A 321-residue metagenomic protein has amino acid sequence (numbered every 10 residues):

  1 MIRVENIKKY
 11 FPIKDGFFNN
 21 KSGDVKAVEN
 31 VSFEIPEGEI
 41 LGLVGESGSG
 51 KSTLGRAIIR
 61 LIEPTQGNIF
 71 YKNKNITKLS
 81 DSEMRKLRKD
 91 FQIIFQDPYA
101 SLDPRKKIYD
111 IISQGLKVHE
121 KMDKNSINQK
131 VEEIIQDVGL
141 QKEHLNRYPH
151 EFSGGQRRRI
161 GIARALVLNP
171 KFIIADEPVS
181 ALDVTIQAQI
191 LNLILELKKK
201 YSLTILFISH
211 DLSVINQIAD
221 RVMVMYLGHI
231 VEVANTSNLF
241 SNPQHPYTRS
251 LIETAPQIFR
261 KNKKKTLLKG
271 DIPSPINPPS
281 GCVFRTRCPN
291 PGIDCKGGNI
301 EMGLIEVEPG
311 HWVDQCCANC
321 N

Functional and structural regions predicted by a protein language model:
I13-N19, N235-N321: Short catalytic/signature loops enriched in Gly
I59: Helix-to-loop junction immediately C-terminal to a conserved catalytic motif
G67-N75: Conserved ABC transporter NBD signature motif
N75, N125-E143, I252: Conserved ABC ATPase "signature" region
Y148-F152, Q156: Conserved ABC ATPase signature
V167-K171: A short, proline-enriched helix->beta-strand linker immediately N-terminal to the Walker B motif in ABC-type P-loop
I174, P178, L182, I186-K263: P-loop NTP-binding/switch modules centered on Walker-like glycine-rich loops
